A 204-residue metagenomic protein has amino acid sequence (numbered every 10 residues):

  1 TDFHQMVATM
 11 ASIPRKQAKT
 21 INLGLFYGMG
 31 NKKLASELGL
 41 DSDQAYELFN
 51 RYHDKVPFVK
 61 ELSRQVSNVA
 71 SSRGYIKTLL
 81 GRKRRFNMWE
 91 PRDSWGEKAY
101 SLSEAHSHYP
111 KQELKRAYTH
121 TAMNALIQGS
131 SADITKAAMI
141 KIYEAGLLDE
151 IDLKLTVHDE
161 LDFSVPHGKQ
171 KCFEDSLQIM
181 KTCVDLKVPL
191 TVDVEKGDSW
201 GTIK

Functional and structural regions predicted by a protein language model:
T1-K204: Conserved catalytic core of nucleotide polymerization and phosphodiester-bond processing enzymes
